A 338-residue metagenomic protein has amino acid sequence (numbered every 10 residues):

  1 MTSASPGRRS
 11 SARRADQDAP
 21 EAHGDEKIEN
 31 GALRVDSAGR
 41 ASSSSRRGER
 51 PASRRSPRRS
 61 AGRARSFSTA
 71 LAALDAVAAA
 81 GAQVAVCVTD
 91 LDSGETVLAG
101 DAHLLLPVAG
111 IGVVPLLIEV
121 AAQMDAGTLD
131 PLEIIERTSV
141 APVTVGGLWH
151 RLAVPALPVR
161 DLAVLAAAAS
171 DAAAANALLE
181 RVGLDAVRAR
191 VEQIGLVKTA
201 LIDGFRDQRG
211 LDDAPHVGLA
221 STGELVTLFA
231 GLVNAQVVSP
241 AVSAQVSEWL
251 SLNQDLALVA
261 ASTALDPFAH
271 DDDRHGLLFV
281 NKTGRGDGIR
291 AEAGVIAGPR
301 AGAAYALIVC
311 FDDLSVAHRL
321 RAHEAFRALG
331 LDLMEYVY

Functional and structural regions predicted by a protein language model:
R9, R14, A32-S42, R46-D75 (+4 more regions): Structured C-terminal helix/loop/strand segments within mature extracytoplasmic catalytic/sensor domains
G81-V84, L179-N234: Mid-domain, small-residue-enriched loop/turn segments at the edges of structured enzyme/sensor domains
A82-L105: Short, conserved catalytic-motif segment at the N-terminal edge
G94, P107-I135, L307: Active-site SXXK
I118-A126, T227-N234, E335: Short glycine/serine- and small hydrophobic-enriched flexible loop segments
A126-L152: Short, glycine/proline-biased beta-turn/loop segments that scaffold the active-site neighborhood
P142-N176: Conserved catalytic neighborhood of penicillin-recognizing serine enzymes
